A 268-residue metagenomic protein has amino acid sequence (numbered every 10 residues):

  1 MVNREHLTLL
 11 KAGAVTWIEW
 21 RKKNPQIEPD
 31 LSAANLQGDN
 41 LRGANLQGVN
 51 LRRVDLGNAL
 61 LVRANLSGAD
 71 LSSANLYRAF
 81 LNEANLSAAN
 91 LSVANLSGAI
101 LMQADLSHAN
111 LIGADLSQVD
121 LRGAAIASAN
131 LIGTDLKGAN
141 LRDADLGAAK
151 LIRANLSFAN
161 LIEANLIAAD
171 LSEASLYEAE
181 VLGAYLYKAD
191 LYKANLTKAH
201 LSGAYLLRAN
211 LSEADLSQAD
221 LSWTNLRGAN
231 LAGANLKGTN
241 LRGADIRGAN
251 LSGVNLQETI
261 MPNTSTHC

Functional and structural regions predicted by a protein language model:
M1-A12: Eukaryotic acidic, serine/proline-rich intrinsically disordered low-complexity regions that function as flexible
L7-T8, T16, R21-C268: Tandem repeat scaffolds
